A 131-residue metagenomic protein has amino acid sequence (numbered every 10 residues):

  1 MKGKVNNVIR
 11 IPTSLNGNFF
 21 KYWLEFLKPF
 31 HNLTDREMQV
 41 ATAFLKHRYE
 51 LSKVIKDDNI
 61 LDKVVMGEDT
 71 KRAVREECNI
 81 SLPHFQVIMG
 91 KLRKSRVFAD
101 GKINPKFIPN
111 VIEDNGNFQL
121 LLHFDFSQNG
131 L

Functional and structural regions predicted by a protein language model:
M1-F30: Long, low-complexity, charged/polar intrinsically disordered regions in eukaryotic proteins
F19-F26, G67, N104-N115: Helix N-cap / beta->alpha transition motif
L33-D69: Short helix->loop/beta-hairpin flanking segments within DNA-binding domains
R72: Ligand-binding grooves and catalytic loops that recognize ribose/phosphate and carbohydrate rings, and esterified lipid
R75: The alpha-helix within a helix-turn-helix
I80, F85-Q86, G90-I108: A short, conserved structural fragment
I112-L131: Short, amphipathic alpha-helical interaction segments positioned at domain boundaries
